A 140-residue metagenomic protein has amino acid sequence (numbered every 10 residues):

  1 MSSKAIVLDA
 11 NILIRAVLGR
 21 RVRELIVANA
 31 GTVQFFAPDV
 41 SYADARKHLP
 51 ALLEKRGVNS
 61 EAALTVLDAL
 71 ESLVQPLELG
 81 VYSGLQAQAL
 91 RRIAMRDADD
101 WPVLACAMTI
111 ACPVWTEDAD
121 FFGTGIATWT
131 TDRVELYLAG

Functional and structural regions predicted by a protein language model:
M1-A37: Short, well-structured N-terminal submotif of metal-dependent ribonuclease cores
S2, F36-P38, M108-G140: Acidic, PIN/NYN-like endoribonuclease modules and their adjacent C-terminal/linker elements
D9, D100, D118: Acidic active-site catalytic centers that drive phospho-/nucleotidyl reactions and related ester hydrolyses
I12-L13, S41, V103, D120-F121: Alpha-helix capping/helix-boundary segments
R20-R23, L49-A51, T128-T130: Short, glycine/charged-enriched secondary-structure capping and boundary segments
N29-T32, F36-L90: PIN-domain endoribonuclease scaffold, especially VapC-family toxins
Q75-P113: Active-site neighborhoods of divalent-metal-dependent phosphate/nucleic-acid chemistry enzymes
